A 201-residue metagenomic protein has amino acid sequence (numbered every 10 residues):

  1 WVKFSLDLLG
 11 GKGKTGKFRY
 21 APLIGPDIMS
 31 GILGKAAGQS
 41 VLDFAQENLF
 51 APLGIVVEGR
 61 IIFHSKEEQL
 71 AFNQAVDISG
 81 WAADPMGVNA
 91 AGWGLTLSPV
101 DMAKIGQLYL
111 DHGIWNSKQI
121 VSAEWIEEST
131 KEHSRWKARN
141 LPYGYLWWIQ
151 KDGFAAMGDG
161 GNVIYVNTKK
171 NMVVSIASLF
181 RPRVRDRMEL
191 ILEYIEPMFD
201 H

Functional and structural regions predicted by a protein language model:
W1-H64, V88, W93: Catalytic-site signature segments of enzymes, centered on catalytic residues
V2, L6, S30-G34, L42-Q46 (+7 more regions): Non-transmembrane alpha-helical segments in soluble domains of secreted/periplasmic/extracellular proteins
G25-I32, W93-I114, N162-L179: Active-site-proximal alpha-helical segments within enzyme catalytic domains
G25-P26, L42, S98-M102, S122 (+2 more regions): A structural signal for well-ordered alpha-helical scaffolds and beta->alpha junctions
L33-Q46, G113-V121, A138, R185: Structural helix-adjacent loops and short alpha-helical linkers that scaffold large soluble proteins
E47, A51, V56-F72, D77-V121 (+1 more regions): Flexible, glycine-rich surface segments
L70-N89, W93, E127-S175: Active-site Gly/Thr loop motif
A156-H201: Structured C-terminal helix/loop/strand segments within mature extracytoplasmic catalytic/sensor domains
